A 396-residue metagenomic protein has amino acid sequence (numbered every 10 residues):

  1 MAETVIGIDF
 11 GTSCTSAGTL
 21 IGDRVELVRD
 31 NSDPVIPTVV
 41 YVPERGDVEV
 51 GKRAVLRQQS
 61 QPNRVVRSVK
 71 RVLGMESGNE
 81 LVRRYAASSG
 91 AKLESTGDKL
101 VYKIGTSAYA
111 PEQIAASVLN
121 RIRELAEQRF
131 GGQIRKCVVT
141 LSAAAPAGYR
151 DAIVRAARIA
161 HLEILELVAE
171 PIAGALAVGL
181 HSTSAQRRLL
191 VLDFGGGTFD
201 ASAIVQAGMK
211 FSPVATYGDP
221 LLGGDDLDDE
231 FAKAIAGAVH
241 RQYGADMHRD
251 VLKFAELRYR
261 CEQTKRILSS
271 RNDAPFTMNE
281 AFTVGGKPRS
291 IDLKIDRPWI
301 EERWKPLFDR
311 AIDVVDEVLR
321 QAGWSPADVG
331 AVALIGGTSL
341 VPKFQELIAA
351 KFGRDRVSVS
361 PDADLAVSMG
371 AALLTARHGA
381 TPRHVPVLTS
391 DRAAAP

Functional and structural regions predicted by a protein language model:
M1-A87, K92-E94, A108, S117 (+1 more regions): Oxyanion-binding/catalytic loops of NTP- or PPi-dependent enzymes
V50, L100-I104: Generic recognition of long tandem-repeat/solenoid scaffolds
R121: Negatively charged
